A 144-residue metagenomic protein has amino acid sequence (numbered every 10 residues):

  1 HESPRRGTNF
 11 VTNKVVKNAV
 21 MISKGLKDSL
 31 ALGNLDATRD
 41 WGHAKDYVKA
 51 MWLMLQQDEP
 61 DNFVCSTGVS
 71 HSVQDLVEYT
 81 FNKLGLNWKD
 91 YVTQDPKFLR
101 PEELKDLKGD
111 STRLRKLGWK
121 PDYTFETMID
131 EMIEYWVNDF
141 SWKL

Functional and structural regions predicted by a protein language model:
H1-R5: Conserved catalytic-site region of short-chain dehydrogenase/reductase
R6-G7, V11-L144: C-terminal substrate-binding subdomain of Rossmann-fold SDR/epimerase-dehydratase oxidoreductases
